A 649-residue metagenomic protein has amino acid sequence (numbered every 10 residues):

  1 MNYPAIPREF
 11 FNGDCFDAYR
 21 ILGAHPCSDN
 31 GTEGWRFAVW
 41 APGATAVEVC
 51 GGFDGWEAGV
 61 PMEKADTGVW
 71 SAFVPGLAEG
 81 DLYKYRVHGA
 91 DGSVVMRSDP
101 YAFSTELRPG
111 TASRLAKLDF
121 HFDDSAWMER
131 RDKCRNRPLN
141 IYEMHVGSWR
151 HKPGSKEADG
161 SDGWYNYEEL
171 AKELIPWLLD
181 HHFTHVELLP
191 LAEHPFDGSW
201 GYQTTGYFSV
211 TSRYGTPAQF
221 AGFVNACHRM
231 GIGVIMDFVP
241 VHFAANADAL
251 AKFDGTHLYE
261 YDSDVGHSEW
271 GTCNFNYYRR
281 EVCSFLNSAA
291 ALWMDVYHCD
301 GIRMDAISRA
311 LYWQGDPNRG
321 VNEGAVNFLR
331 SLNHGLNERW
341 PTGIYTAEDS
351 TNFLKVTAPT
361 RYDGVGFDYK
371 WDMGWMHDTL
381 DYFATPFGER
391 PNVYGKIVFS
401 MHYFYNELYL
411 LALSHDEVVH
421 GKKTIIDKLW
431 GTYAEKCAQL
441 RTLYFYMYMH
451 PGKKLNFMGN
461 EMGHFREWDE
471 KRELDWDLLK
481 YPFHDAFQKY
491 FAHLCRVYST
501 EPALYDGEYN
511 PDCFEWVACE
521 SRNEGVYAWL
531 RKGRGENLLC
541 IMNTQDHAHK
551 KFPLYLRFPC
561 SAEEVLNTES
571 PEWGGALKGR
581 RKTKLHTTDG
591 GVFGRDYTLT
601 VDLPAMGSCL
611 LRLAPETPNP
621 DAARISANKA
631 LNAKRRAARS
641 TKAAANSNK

Functional and structural regions predicted by a protein language model:
M1-N140, Y167-L178, H182, E435-C437 (+2 more regions): Carbohydrate-interacting/catalytic domains
A41-G43, F53, G76, H145-R150 (+8 more regions): Short, flexible loop/turn elements at secondary-structure junctions
R108-P109, H298-D300, Q314-K471, S499-L554 (+2 more regions): Conserved alpha/beta catalytic core and glycan-binding cleft of carbohydrate-active enzymes
F122-W127, E169-K172, C283-A289, T385-F399 (+1 more regions): A Trp-anchored, charged/polar loop motif used as the substrate-binding/catalytic surface of acyl/ester-handling
W127-N136, H145-V321: Substrate-binding/active-site clefts of carbohydrate-active enzymes
E173-L174, Q219, F223, V282-W293 (+4 more regions): Alpha-helical packing segments of well-folded alpha/beta enzyme cores
T211-G215, Y277, R319-V321, L429-E435 (+2 more regions): Short, contiguous acidic/charged loop-to-helix segments that flank catalytic cores in large enzymes
